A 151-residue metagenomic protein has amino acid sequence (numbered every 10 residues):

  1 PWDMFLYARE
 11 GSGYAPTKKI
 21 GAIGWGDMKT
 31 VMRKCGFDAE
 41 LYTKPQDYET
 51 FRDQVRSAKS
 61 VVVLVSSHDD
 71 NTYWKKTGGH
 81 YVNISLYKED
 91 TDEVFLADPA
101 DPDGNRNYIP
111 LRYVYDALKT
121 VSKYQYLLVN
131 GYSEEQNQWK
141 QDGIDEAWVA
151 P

Functional and structural regions predicted by a protein language model:
P1, I23-G24, Q46-D47, K88 (+2 more regions): Helix N-cap and loop-to-helix transition residues
P1-D3, D27, K44, D70 (+3 more regions): Serine/threonine-rich low-complexity intrinsically disordered regions
P1-P45, V55-R56: Catalytic-core signature of thiol
S12-K18, K75-K76, Y87-P151: Noncatalytic regulatory segments and standalone regulatory/sensor domains
G21-V31, L64-N71, T120-V121, W148-P151: Short, Lys/Arg-enriched charge-dense amphipathic segments
G24-V31, D47-F51, H80, P110 (+1 more regions): Stable alpha-helical elements in mature extracytoplasmic
D38, S60-V61, Y124: A general structural signal for well-ordered secondary-structure junctions
K44-D101: Active-site-adjacent substructure of cysteine-protease-like catalytic cores
